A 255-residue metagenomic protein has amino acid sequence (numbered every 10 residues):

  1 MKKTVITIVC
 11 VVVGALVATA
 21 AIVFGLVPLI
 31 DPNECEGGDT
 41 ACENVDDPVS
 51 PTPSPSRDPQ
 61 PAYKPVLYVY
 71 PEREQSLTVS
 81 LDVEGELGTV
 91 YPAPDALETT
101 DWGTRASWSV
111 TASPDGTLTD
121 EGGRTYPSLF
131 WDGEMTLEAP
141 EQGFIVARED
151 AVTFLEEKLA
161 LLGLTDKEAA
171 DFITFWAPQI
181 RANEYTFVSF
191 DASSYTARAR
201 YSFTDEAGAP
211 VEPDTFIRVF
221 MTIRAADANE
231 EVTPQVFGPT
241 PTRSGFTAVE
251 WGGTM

Functional and structural regions predicted by a protein language model:
M1-A15: N-terminal Sec-pathway targeting helices
V5-I8, A20, A41, P53: N-terminal compositionally biased, intrinsically disordered segments and leader/signal-like regions
A15, G25-P28, G163: Acidic/proline-rich low-complexity IDRs
A20-E36: Hydrophobic single-pass membrane-insertion segments
E34-M255: Protease-labile, long low-complexity intrinsically disordered regions enriched in Pro/Ser/Thr
